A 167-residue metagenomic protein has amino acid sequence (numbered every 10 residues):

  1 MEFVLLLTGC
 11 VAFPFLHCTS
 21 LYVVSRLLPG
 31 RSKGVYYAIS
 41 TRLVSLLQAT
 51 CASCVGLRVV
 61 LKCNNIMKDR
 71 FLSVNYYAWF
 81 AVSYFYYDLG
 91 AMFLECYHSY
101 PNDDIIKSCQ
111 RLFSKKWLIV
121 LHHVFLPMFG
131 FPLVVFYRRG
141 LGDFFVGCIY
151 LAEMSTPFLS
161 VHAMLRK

Functional and structural regions predicted by a protein language model:
M1-A152, T156-L159, L165-R166: Membrane-helix and juxtamembrane interface regions of eukaryotic multi-pass membrane proteins
